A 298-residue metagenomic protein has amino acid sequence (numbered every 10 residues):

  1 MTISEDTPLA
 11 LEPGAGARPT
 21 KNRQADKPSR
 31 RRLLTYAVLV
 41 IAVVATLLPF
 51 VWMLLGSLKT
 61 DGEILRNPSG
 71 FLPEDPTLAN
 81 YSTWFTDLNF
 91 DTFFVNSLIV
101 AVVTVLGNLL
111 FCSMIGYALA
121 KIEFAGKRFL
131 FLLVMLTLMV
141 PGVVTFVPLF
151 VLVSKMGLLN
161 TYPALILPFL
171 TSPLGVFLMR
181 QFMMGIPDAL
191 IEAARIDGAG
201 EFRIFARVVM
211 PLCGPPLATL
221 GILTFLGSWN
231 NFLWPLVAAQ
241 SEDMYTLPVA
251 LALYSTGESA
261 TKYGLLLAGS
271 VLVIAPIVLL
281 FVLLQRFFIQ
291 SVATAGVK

Functional and structural regions predicted by a protein language model:
T2-P28: Short, Lys/Arg-rich, polar N-terminal cytosolic tail immediately upstream of the first transmembrane signal-anchor
R31-K298: A structural signal for multi-pass alpha-helical bundles of membrane permease subunits that mediate small-molecule
